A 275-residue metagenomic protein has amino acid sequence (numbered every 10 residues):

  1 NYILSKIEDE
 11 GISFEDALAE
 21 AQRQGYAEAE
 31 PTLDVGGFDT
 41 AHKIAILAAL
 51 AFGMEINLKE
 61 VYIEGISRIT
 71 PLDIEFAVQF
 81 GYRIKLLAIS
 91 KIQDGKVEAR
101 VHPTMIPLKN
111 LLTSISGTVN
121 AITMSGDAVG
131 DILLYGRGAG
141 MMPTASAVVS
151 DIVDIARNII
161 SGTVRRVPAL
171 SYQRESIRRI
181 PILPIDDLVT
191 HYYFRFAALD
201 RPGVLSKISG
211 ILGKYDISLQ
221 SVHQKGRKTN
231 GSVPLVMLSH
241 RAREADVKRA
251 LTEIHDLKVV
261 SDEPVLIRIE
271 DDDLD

Functional and structural regions predicted by a protein language model:
Y2, E20, G25-E30, I89-K91 (+2 more regions): Catalytic, metal-anchored helix/loop core of enzyme active sites in primary metabolism
I3, A77, I84-L86, V101 (+7 more regions): Generic structural hydrophobic/aromatic packing signal, biased to beta-strands
K6-E10, T32-T40, Y62-I69, L133-G136 (+6 more regions): Catalytic cores of large soluble enzymes that bind and process phosphate-bearing ligands
I7-E8, E15-S114, V119-A121, G140: Substrate-binding/catalytic subdomain of NAD(P)-dependent oxidoreductase enzymes
E10-I12, D272: Juxtamembrane helix-boundary/capping and inter-helix hinge elements in multi-pass membrane proteins
L18, I69-I84, D131-P143, S206-I217 (+1 more regions): Short secondary-structure transition/capping segments
A49-L50, V129, V153, V259: Residue-level marker of positions within ordered structural domains that often coincide with functionally constrained
A147, I152, A156-D275: A conserved regulatory-domain signal marking ACT and ACT-like small-molecule sensing domains and adjacent regulatory
